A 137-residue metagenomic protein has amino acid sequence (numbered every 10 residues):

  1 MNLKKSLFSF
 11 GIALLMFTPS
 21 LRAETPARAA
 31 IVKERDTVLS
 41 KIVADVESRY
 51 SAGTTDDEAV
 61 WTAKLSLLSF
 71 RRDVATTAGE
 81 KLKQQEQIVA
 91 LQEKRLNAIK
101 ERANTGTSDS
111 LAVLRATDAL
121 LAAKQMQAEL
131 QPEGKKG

Functional and structural regions predicted by a protein language model:
M1-F10: Bacterial N-terminal signal peptides that target proteins for export
S9-T18: Bacterial N-terminal signal peptides
L21-T25, A29: Boundary at the C-terminal end of the N-terminal hydrophobic targeting segment
R28-L68, K81-L120, K124-M126: Charged, solvent-exposed structural "stalk/scaffold" segments of large extracytoplasmic/peripheral assemblies
K135-G137: Short, solvent-exposed mixed-charge patches
